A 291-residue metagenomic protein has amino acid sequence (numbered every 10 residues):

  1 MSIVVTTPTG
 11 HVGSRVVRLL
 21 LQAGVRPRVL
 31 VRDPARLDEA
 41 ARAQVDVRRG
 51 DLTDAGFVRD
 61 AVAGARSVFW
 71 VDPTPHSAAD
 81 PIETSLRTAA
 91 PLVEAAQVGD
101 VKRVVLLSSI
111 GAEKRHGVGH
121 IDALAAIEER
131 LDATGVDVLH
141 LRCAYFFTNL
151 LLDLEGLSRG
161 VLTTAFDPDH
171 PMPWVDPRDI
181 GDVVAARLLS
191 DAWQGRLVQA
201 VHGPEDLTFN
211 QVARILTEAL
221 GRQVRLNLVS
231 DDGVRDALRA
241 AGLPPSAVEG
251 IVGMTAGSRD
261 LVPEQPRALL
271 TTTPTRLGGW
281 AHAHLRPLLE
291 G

Functional and structural regions predicted by a protein language model:
S2-R42, T53-G56, A63, P73-T84 (+5 more regions): Oxidoreductase cofactor-interface core, primarily capturing Rossmann-like NAD(P)-dependent enzymes
G50: Cofactor-binding loops of NAD(P)H-dependent oxidoreductases, dominated by short-chain dehydrogenase/reductases
R59-V62, A213, V252, A281: A generic alpha-helix structural signal
F69-D72, L288: Short amphipathic alpha-helical segments enriched in hydrophobics
D231-G291: A hydrophobic C-terminal alpha-helical subdomain
